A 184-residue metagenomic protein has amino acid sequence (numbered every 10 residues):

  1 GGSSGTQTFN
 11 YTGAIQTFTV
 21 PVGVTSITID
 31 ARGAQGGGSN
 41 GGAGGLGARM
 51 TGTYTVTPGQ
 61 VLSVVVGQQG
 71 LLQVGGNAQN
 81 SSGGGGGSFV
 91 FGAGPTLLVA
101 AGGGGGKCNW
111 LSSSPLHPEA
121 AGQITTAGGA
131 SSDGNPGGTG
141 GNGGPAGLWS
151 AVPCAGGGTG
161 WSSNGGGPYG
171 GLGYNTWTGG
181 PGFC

Functional and structural regions predicted by a protein language model:
G1-G13: Boundary/junction segments of secreted and surface-exposed precursor proteins
Y11-V22, G129: Surface-exposed ligand/attachment interfaces on beta-rich extracellular proteins
I15, G36-G38, Q73-G76: Short amphipathic, basic-aromatic surface patches that mediate peripheral association with negatively charged
P21-T28, T57-V61: Extended extracellular/luminal ectodomain segments enriched in beta-structured repeat modules
S26-G42: Calcium-regulated, polybasic anionic-phospholipid
G45-P168, G180: Secretome/extracellular-domain signature
Y169, Y174-T176: A motif-centric signal for short, conserved binding hotspots located in accessible loops or intrinsically disordered
T176-C184: Extracellular low-complexity, Gly/Ser/Thr-rich intrinsically disordered linkers and protease-sensitive activation/hinge
